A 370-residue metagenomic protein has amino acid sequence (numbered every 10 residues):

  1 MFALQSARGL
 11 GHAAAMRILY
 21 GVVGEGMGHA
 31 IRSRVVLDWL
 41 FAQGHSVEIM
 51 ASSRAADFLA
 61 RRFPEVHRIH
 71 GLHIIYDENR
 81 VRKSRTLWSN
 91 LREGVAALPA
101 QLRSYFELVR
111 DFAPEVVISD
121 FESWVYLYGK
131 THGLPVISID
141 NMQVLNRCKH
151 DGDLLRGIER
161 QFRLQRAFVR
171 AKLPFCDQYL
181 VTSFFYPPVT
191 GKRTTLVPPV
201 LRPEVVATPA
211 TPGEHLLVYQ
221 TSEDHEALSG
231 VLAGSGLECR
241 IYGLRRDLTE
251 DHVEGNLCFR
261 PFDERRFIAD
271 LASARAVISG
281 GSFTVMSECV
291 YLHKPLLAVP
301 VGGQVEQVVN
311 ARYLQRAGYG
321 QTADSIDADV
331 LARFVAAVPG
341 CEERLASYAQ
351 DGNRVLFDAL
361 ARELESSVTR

Functional and structural regions predicted by a protein language model:
G21-R34: A short, glycine/small-residue-rich beta-strand->loop->alpha-helix junction that serves as a flexible
L37, V200-A276: Donor-nucleotide binding loops and adjacent catalytic segments primarily of GT-B fold Leloir glycosyltransferases
A42-Q43, E48-A96: Conserved nucleotide-sugar phosphate-binding/catalytic loop shared by glycosyltransferases and other
K83-V116, S123-W124: Conserved nucleotide-sugar donor-binding subdomain of glycosyltransferases
V116-D120, A269-V309: A donor-sugar binding/catalytic signature common to diverse glycosyltransferases and related nucleotide-sugar
P135-L196: Active-site-proximal region of nucleotide-activated glycan assembly enzymes, centered on histidine/acidic-rich loops
L155, H252, P261-F262, P295-C341: Nucleotide-sugar donor-binding patch of glycosyltransferase catalytic domains
R333-R370: C-terminal amphipathic helix plus adjacent low-complexity, charged tail appended to glycosyltransferase catalytic
